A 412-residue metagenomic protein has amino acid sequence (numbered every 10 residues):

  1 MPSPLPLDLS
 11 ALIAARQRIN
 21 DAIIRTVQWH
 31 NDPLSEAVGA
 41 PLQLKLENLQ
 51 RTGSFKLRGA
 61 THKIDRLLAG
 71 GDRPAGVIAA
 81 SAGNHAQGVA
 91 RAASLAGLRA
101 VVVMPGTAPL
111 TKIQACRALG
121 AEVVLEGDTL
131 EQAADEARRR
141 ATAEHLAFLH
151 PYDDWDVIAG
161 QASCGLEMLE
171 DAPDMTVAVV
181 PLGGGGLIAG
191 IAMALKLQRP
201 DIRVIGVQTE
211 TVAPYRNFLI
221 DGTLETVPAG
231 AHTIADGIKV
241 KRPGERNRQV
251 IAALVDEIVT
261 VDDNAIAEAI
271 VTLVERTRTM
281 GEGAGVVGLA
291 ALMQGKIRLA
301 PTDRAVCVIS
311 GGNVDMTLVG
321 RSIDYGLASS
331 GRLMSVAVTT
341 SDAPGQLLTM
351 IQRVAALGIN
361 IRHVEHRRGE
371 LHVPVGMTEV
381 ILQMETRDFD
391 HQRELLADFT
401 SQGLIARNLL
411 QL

Functional and structural regions predicted by a protein language model:
M1-L412: PLP-dependent amino-acid enzyme catalytic core
